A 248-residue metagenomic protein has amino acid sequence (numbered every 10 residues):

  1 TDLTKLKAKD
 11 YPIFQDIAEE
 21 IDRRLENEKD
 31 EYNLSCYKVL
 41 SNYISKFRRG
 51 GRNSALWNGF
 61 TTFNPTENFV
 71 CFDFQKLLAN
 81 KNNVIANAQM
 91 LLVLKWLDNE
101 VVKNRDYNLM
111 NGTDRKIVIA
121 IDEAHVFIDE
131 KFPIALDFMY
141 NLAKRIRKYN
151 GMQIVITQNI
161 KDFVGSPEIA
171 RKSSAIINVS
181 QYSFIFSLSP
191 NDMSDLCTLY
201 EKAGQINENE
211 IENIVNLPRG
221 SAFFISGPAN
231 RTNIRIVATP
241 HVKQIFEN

Functional and structural regions predicted by a protein language model:
T1-G151, N216, F224-P228: P-loop NTPase motor domains
K81-N82, N159, S189, N248: Alpha-helix initiation/capping motif
A88-L91, Y200-K202, H241: Short, solvent-exposed amphipathic alpha-helical segments in soluble enzyme and RNA/protein-processing domains
I134-V237: Conserved ATP-driven motor cores of ASCE-family P-loop NTPases powering translocation/secretion/packaging/pilus
V237-E247: Short, surface-exposed polybasic-aromatic patches that bind anionic ligands, especially phosphate groups
